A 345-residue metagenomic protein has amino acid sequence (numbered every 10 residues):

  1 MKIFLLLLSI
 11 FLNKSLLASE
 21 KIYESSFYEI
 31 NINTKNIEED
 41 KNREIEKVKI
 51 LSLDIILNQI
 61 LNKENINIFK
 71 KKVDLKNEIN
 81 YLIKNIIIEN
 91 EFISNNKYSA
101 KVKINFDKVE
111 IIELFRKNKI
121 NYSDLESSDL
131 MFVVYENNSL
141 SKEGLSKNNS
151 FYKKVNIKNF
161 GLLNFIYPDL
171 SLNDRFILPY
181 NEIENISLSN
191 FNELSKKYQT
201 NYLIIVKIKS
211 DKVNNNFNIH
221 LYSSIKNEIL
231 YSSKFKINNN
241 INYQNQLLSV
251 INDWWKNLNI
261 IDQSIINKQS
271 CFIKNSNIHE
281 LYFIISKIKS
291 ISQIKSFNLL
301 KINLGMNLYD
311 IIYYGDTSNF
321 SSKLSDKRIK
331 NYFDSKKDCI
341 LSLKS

Functional and structural regions predicted by a protein language model:
M1-S19: Classical Sec-dependent N-terminal signal peptides that target proteins to the secretory pathway
A18, Y23-I32, N36-R43, K47 (+5 more regions): Non-catalytic, solvent-exposed interaction/assembly segments
E20-E29, D107-K108, S195-N242: Amphipathic beta-strand/beta-sheet edge segments enriched in Tyr/Trp
N42-K71, S128-N185, Y198, L203 (+3 more regions): N-terminal segment of the mature soluble domain
I68-M131, G144: Signal peptide-directed extracytoplasmic domains
Y81-E89, F132-Y135, I166-L170, P179-N218 (+2 more regions): A short, hydrophobic beta-strand-centered structural micro-motif
S233, I237, N267-S345: C-terminal soluble interaction/assembly domains
I237, N245-I266, I273: Acidic, glycine-rich low-complexity/disordered segments
